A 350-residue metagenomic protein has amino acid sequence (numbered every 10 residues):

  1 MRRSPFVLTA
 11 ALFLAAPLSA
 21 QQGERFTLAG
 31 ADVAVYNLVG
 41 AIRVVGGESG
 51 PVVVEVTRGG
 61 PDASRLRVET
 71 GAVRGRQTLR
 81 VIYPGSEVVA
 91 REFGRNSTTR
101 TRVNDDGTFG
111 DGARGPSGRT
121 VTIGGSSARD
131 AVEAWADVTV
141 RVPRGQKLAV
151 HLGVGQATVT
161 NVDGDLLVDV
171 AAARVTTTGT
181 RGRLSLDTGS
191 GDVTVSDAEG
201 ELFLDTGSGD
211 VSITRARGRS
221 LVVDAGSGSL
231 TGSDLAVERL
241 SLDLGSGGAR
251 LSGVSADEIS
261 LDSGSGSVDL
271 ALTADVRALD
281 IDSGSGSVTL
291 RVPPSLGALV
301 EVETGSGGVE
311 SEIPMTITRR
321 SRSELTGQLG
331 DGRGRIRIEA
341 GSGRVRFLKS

Functional and structural regions predicted by a protein language model:
R2-S350: Intrinsically disordered, low-complexity terminal regions
